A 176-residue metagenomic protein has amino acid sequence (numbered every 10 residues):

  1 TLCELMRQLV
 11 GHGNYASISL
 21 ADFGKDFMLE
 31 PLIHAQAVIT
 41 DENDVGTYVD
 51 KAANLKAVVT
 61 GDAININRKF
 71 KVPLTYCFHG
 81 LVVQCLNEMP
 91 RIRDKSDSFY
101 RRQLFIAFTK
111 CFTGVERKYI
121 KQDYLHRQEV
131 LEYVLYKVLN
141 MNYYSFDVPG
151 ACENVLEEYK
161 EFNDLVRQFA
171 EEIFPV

Functional and structural regions predicted by a protein language model:
T1-V176: Feature primarily recognizes SF3-like P-loop helicase cores of small DNA viruses
